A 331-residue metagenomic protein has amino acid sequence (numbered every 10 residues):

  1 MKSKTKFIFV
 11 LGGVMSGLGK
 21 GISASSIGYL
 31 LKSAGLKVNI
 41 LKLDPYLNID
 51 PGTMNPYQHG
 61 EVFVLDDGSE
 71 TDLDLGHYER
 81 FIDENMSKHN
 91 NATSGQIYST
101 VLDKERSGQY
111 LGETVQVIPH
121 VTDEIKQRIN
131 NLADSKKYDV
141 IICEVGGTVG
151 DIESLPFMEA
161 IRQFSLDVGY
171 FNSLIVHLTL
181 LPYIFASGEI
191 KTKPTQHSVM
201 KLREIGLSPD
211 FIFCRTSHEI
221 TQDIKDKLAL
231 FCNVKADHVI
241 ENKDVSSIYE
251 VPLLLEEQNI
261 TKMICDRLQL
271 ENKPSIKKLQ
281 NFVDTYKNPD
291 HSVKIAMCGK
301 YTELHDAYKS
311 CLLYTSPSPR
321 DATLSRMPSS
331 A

Functional and structural regions predicted by a protein language model:
M1-L313: Flexible phosphate-sensing "switch/lid" loops adjacent to ATP/NTP-binding sites across phosphate-transfer
Y314-P319: Conserved small/polar residues in nucleotide/adenosyl-binding loops
S325-A331: Hydrophobic alpha-helical segments, chiefly the membrane-spanning helices and signal/signal-anchor peptides
